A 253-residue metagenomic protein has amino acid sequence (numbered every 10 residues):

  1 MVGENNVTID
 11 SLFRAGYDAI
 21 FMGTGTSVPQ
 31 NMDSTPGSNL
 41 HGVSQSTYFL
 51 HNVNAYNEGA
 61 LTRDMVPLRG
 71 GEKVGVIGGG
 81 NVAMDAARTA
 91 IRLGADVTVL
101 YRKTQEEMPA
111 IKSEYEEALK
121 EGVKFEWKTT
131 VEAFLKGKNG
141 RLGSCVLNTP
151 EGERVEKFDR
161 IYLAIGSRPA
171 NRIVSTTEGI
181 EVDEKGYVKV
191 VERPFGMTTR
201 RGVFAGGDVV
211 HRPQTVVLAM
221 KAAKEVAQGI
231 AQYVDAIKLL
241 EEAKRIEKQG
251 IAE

Functional and structural regions predicted by a protein language model:
M1-S34, E132-V146, R160, R168-A170: Feature captures the FAD/FMN-dependent oxidoreductase FAD-binding
G37-V53, E107-N139, S144: N-terminal glycine-rich dinucleotide-binding loop that anchors FAD/FMN and/or NAD(P) in oxidoreductases
N39-G71, R160-P213: FAD-site-proximal beta/loop scaffold in flavoenzymes
G59-G94: Rossmann-like NAD(P)H-binding beta-loop-alpha module
G79, R102-T104, D208: Cofactor-binding loop segments of dinucleotide-utilizing enzymes, especially the Rossmann-like FAD- and NAD(P)+-binding
A86, G206-L240: A conserved FAD-binding loop/helix module that cradles the flavin
A87-A133, I237-E253: Rossmann-like dinucleotide-binding cores of NAD(P)H-dependent redox enzymes
